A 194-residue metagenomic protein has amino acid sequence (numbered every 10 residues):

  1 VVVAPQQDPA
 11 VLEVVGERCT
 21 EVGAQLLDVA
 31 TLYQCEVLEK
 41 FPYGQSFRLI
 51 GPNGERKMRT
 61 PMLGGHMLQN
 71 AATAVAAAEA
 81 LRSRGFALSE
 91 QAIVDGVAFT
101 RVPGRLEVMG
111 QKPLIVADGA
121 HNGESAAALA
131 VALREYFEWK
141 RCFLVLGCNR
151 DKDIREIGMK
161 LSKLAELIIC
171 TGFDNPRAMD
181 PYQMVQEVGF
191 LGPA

Functional and structural regions predicted by a protein language model:
V1-K57, V75-V94: Acidic, Mg2+-coordinating active-site environments of NTP-dependent enzymes
Q6, L146-R150, T171-F173: Cofactor-binding loop segments of dinucleotide-utilizing enzymes, especially the Rossmann-like FAD- and NAD(P)+-binding
D8-L27, Y43-S46, L114-A117, G123 (+1 more regions): C-terminal helical cap/extension that packs against the catalytic core of soluble nucleotide-cofactor enzymes
V29-T31, M109, T171: Conserved beta-strand termini and adjacent loop/short-helix elements that scaffold enzyme active sites in alpha/beta
C35, D151-K152, R177: Flexible, glycine-rich phosphate/dinucleotide-binding loops and adjacent beta-alpha linkers at cofactor/substrate
R48, P52-L167: Nucleotide phosphate-binding/pyrophosphate-handling subdomain across enzymes that bind or process nucleotide phosphates
